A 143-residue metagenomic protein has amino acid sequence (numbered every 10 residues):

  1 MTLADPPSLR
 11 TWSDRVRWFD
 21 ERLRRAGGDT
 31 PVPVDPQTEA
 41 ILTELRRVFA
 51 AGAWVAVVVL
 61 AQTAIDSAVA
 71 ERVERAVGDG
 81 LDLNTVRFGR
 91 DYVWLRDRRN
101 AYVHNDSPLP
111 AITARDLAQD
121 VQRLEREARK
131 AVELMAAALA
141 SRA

Functional and structural regions predicted by a protein language model:
T2-G80, N84-V93: Amphipathic alpha-helical interface elements
A4, F88-W94, R98-A143: Charge-enriched, short contiguous segments at helix-coil
